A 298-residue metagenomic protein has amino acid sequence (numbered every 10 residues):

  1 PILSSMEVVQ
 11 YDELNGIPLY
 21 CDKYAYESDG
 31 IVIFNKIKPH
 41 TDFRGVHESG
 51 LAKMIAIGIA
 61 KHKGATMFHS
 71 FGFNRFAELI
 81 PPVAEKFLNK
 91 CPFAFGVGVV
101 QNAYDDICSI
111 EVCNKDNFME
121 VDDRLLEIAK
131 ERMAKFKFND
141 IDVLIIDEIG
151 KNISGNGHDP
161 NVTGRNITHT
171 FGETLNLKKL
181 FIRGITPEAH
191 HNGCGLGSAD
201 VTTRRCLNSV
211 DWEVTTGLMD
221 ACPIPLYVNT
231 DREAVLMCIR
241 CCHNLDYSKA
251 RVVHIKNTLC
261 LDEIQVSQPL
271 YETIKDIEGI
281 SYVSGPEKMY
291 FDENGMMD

Functional and structural regions predicted by a protein language model:
P1, P18, G30-I33, K53 (+5 more regions): Structural motif
P1-V46: An acidic, phosphate/nucleotide-engaging active-site surface
Y11-D12, D22-E27, R44, K86-C91 (+3 more regions): Solvent-exposed alpha-helices and their adjacent loops that cap or buttress functional pockets in soluble metabolic
D12-N15, D42-H47, C108-V112, G155-D159 (+2 more regions): Short acidic, glycine/serine/threonine-rich loops at helix termini
I33, R44-K63, N161-T170, T202-T203: A short, gly/pro- and small-residue-rich
K38-D105: Conserved phosphate- and dinucleotide-binding cores of soluble alpha/beta proteins, encompassing both enzyme active
Y104-P160: A conserved active-site cap/scaffold subdomain adjacent to cofactor or substrate pockets
N161-D298: C-terminal non-catalytic interaction/assembly regions of soluble proteins
